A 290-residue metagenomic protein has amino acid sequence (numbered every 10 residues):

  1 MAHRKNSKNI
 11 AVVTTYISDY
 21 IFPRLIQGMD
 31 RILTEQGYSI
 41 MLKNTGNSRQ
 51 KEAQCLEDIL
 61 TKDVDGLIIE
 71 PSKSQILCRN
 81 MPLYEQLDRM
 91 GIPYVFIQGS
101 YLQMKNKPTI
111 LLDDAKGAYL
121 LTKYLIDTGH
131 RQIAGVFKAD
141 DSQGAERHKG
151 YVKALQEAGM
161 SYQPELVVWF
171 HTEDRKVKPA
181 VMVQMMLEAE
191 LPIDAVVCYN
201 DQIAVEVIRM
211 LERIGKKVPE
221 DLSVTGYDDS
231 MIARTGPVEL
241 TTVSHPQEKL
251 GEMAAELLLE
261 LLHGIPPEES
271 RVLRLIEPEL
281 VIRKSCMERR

Functional and structural regions predicted by a protein language model:
M1-Q27, Q36, G46-N47, D58-D63: N-terminal helix-turn-helix/winged-helix DNA-binding helices and compositionally similar short basic alpha-helical
Y20-E35, G117-L120, S142-Y162, K178 (+3 more regions): Short, solvent-exposed amphipathic alpha-helices that sit in or adjacent to ligand/effector-binding or catalytic
K43-L60, A118, V168-E190: Structural motif
N47, E70-L120, Q202, D228-L240: Flexible loop/hinge segments that line or gate small-molecule binding clefts
V64-S74, V95, A134-V136, E190-Q202 (+1 more regions): Periplasmic-binding protein-like
K105-G135, K153, K176-M185, A204 (+1 more regions): Hydrophobic alpha-helical segments within soluble ligand-binding/sensing domains
Y119-M160, E268-C286: An alpha-beta-alpha
A180-R290: Flexible loop/turn connectors
